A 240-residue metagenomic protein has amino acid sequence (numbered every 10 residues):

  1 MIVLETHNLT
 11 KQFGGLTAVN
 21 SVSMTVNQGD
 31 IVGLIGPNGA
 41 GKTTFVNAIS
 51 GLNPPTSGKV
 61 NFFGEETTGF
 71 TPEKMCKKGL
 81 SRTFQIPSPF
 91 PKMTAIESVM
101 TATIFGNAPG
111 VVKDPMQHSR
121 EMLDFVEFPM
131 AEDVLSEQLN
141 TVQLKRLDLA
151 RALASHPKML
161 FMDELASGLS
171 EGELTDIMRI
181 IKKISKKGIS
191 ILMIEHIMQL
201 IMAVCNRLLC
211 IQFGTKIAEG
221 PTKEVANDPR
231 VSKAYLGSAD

Functional and structural regions predicted by a protein language model:
I2-D240: Glycine-rich phosphate-binding loops of nucleotide-dependent enzymes
